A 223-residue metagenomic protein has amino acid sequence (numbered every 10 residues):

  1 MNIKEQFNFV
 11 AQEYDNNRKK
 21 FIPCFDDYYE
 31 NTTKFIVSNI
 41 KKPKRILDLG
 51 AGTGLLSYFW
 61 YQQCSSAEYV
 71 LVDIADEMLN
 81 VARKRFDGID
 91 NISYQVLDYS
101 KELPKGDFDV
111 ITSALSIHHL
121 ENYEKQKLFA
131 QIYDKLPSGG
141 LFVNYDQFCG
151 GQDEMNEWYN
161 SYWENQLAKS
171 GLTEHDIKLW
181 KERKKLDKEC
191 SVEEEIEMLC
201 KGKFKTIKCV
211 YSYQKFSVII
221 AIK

Functional and structural regions predicted by a protein language model:
M1-D15, W163: N-terminal, positively charged/glycine-rich alpha-helical extensions of SAM-dependent methyltransferases
F25-K42: Conserved alpha-helix/loop element of class I SAM-dependent methyltransferases that forms part of the SAM/SAH-binding
L47-L49, T53-K101: Class I SAM-dependent methyltransferase SAM/SAH-binding core
T112: A conserved beta-strand element that flanks and buttresses the S-adenosyl-L-methionine
L115-S116: Short catalytic micro-motifs in class I SAM-dependent methyltransferases
Q126-S138: A short glycine-rich, Lys/Arg-flanked "PGG" loop and its adjoining helix->strand segment in the class I
Y145-K201: C-terminal alpha-helical "lid/dimerization" subdomain adjacent to the S-adenosyl-L-methionine
G202-K223: Core SAM-dependent methyltransferase catalytic element
